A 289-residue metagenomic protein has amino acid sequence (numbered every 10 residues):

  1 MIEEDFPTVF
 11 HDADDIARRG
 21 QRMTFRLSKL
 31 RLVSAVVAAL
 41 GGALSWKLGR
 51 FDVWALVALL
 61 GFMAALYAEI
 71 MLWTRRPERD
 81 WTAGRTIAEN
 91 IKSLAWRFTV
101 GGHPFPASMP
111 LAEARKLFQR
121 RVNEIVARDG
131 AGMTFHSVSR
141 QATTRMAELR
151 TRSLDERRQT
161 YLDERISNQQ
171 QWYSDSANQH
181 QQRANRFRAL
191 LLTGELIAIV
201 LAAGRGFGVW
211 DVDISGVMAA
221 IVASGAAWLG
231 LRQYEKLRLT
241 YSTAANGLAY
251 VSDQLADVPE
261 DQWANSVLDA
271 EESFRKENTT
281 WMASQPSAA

Functional and structural regions predicted by a protein language model:
M1-L196, V200-A289: Conserved non-transmembrane functional hotspots
